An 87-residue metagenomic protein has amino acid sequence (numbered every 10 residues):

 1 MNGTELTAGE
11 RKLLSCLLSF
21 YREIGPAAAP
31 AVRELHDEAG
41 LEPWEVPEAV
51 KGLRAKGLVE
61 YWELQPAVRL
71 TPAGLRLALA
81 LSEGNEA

Functional and structural regions predicted by a protein language model:
M1-F20, I24: Short alpha-helical segments that sit at the start of domains
E5-L6, L41, L70: Alpha-helical hairpin
E23-E38: Short acidic, hydrophobic short linear motifs in intrinsically disordered regions
G40-A55: Short amphipathic alpha-helical interaction segments
R54-L64: A short, conserved structural fragment
P66-P72: Minor-groove-contacting beta-hairpin "wing" of winged helix-turn-helix DNA-binding domains
L75-A87: Short, amphipathic alpha-helical interaction segments positioned at domain boundaries
